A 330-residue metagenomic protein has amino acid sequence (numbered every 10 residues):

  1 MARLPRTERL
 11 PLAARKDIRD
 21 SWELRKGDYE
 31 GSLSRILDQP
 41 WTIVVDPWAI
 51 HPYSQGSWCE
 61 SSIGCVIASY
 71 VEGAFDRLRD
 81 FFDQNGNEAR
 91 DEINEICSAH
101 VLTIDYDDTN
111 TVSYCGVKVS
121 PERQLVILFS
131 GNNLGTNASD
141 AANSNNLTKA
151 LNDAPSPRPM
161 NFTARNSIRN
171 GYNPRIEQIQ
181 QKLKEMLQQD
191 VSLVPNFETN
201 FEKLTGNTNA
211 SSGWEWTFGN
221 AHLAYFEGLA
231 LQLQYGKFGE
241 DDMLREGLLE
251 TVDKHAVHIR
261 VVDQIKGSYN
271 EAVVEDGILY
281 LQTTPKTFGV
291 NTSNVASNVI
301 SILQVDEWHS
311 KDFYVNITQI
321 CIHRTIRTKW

Functional and structural regions predicted by a protein language model:
A2-Q39, R158-L193: N-terminal low-complexity, Pro/Thr/Ser-rich intrinsically disordered segments that act as propeptides or flexible
R19, E30, S34, F75 (+8 more regions): Residue-level detector of alpha-helical secondary structure
K26, G86-R90, S144, N161 (+6 more regions): Short amphipathic alpha-helical segments that mediate assembly, nucleic-acid/protein binding, or membrane association
Q39-A68, V191-G219: Acidic/histidine-rich, surface-exposed loop or edge segments in extracytoplasmic proteins
H51-P52, N110-Y114, N133-D140, K266-N270 (+1 more regions): Short, surface-exposed beta-strand/loop "edge" segments at domain boundaries and coil↔beta transitions
W58-L128, G213-T283: Auxiliary, metal-adjacent structural segments of Zn-dependent hydrolase domains
R123-R158, Y280-W330: Active-site recognition of the HExxH zinc-binding catalytic motif
R158-K184, N209-W214, L223, S310-W330: Metalloprotease/metallohydrolase-associated module, dominated by Zn2+-dependent proteases
